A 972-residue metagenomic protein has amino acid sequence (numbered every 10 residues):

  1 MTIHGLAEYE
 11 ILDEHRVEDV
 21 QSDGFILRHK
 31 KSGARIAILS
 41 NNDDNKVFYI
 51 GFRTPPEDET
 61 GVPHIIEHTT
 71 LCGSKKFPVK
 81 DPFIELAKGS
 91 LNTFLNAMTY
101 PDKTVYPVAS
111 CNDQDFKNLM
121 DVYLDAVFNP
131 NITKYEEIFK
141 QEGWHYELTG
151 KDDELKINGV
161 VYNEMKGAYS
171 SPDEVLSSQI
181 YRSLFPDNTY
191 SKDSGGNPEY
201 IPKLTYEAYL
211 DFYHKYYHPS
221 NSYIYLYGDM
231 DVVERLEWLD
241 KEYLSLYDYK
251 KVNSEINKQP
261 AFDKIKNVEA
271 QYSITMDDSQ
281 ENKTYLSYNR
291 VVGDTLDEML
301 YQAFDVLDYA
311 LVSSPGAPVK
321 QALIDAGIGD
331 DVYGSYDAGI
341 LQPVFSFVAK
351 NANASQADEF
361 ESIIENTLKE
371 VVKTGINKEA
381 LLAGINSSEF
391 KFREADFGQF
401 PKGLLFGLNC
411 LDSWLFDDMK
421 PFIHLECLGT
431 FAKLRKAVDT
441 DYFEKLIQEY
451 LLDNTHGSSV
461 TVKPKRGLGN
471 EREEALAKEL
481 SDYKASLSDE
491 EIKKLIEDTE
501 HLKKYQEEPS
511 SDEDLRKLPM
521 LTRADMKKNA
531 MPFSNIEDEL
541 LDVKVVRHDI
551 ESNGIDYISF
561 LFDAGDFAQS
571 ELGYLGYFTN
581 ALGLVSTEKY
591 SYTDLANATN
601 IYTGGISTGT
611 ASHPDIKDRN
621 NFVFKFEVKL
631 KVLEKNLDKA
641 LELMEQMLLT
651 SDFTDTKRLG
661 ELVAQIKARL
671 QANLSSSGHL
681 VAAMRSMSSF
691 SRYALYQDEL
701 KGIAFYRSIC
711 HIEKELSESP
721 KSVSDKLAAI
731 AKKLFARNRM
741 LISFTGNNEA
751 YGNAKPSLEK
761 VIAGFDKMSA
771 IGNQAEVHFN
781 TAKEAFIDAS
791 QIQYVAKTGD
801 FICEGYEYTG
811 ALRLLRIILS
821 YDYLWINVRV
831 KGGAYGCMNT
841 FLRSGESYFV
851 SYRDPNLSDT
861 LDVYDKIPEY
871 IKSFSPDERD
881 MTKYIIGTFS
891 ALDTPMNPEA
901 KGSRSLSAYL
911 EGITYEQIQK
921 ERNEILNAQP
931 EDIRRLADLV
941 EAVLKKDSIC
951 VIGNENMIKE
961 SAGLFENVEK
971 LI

Functional and structural regions predicted by a protein language model:
M1-V47: Non-catalytic terminal extensions that flank enzyme cores
S40-N42, Y49, Y162, K166-E174 (+10 more regions): His/Glu-based metal-binding/catalytic segments typifying zinc-dependent metallopeptidases
N45-P55, D81-N129, E136-E147, E174-E199 (+12 more regions): M16 family metallopeptidases and their MPP-like homologs
V62, I66-T70, F578: Active-site His/Glu-centered metal-binding helix of metallohydrolases
C72-G73, G196, Y200-S222: A conserved hydrophobic secondary-structure block that centers on an alpha-helix together with its immediately flanking
F94, L210-H214, S273-M276, V319 (+11 more regions): Generic recognition of flexible, low-complexity loop/linker segments
N158, L210-E242, V723-L758: Non-catalytic, conformational "gating/processing" segments within enzyme and secreted inhibitor domains
A432, K445-F533, Q671, L680 (+5 more regions): Long, compositionally biased intrinsically disordered regions
